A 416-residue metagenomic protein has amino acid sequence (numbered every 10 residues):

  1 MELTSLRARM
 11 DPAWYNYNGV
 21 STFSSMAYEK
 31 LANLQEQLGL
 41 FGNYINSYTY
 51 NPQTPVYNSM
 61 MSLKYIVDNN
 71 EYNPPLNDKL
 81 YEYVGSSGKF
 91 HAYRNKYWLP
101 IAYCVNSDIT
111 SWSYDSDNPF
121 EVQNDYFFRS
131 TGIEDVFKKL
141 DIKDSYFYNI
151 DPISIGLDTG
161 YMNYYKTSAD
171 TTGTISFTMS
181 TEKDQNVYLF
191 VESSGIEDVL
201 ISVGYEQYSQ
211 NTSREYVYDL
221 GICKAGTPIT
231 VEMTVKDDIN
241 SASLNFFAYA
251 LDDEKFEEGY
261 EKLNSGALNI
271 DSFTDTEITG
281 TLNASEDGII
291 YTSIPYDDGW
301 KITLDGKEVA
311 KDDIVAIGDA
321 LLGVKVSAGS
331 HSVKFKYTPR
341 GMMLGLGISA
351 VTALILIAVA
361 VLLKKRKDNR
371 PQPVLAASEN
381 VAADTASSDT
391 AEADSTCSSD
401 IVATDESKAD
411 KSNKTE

Functional and structural regions predicted by a protein language model:
M1-L157, Y161, I196-D238, K255 (+1 more regions): Conserved luminal/periplasmic juxtamembrane motif of membrane-embedded glycan-processing enzymes
D144-E379, E416: Active-site-proximal, structured, solvent-exposed surfaces of multi-pass membrane proteins that position macromolecular
N369-E416: Cytoplasmic C-terminal tails of single-pass
